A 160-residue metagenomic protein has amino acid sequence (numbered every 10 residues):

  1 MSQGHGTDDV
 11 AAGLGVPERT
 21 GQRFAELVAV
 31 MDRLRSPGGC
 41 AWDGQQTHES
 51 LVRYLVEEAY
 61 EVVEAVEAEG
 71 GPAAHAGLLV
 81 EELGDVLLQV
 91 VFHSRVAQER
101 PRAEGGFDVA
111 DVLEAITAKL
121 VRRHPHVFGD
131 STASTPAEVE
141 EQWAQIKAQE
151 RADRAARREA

Functional and structural regions predicted by a protein language model:
M1-L83, L88-A160: Flexible "arm" and connector segments at domain edges
